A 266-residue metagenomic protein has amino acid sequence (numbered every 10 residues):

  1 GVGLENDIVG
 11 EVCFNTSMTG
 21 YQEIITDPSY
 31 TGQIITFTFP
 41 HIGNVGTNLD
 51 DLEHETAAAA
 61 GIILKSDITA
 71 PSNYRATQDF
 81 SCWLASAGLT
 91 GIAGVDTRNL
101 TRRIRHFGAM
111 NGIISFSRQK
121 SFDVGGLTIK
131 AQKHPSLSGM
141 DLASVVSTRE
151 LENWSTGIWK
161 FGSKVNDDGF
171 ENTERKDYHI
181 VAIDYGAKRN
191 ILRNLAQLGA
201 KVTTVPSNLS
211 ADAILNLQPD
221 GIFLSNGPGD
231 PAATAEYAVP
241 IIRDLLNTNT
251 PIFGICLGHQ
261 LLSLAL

Functional and structural regions predicted by a protein language model:
G1-D212, N216-L217, G229: RNA-binding accessory domains that recognize and position tRNA/RNA substrates
D220-L266: Cysteine-nucleophile active-site neighborhood
